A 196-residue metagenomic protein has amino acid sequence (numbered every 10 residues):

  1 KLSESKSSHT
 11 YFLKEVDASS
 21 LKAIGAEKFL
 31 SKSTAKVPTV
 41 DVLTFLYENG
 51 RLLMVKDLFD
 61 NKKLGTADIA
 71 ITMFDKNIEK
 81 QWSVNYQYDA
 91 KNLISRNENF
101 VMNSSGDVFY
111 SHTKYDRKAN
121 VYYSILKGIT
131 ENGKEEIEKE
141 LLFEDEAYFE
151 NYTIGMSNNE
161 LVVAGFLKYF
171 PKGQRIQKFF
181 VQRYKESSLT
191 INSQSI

Functional and structural regions predicted by a protein language model:
K1-I196: Secretory-pathway ectodomains
